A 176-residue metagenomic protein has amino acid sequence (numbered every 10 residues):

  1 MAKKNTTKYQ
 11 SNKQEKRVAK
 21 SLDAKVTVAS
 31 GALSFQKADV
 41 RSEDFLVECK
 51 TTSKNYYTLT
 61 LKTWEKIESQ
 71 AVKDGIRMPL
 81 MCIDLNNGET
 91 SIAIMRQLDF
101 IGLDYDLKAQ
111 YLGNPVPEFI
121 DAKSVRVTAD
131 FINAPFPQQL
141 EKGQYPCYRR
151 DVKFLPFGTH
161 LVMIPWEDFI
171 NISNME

Functional and structural regions predicted by a protein language model:
M1-E176: Catalytic phosphate/metal-binding cores of nucleic-acid and nucleotide-processing enzymes, i.e., regions that mediate
